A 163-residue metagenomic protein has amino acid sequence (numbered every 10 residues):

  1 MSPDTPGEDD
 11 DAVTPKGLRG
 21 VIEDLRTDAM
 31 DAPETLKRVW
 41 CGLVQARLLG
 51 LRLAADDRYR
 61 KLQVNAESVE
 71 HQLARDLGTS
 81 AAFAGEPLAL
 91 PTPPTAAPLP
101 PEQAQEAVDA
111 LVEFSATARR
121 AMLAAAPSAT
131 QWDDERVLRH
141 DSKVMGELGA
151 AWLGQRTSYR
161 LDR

Functional and structural regions predicted by a protein language model:
M1-R60: Leu/Val/Ala/Ile-rich N-terminal alpha-helices, chiefly Sec-type signal peptides and the beginnings
D9, K37, L90, D162-R163: Intrinsically disordered, low-complexity coil segments
D10-T14, P100-Q103, V137-H140: Non-membrane alpha-helical secondary structure
K16, W40-R47, E67, H71-A74 (+3 more regions): Generic structural signal for well-ordered, non-transmembrane alpha-helical segments in soluble/cytosolic regions
T35, R58, L62, A107 (+1 more regions): Residue-level recognition of alpha-helical structural elements
R52-P87: Acidic (E/D-rich), amphipathic helical modules within compact regulatory domains
T79-W132: Amphipathic protein-protein interaction modules
F114-R163: Preference for long, well-ordered alpha-helical segments
